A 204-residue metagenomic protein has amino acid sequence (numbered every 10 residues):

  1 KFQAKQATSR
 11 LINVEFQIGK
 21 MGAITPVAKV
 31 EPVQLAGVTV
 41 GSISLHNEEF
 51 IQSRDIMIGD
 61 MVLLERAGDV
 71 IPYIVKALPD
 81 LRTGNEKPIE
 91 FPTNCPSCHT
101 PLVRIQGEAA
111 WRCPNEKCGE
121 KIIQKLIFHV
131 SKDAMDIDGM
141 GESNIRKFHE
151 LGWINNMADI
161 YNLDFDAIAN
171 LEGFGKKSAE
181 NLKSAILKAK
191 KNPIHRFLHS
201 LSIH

Functional and structural regions predicted by a protein language model:
K1-I203: RNA/tRNA-interacting regions in translation and RNA-turnover enzymes
